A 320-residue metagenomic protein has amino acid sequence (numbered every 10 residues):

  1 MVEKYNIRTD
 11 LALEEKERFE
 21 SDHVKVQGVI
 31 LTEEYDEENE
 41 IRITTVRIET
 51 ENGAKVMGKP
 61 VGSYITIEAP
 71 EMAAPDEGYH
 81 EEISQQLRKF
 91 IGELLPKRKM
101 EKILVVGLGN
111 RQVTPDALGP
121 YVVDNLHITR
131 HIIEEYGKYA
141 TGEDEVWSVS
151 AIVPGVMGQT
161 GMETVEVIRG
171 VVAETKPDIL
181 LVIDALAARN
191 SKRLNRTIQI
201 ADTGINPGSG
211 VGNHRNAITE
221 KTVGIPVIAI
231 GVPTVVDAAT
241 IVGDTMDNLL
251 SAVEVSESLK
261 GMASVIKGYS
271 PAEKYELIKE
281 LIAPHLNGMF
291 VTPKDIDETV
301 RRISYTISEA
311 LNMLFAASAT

Functional and structural regions predicted by a protein language model:
M1-V61: N-terminal amphipathic/basic leader segments beginning at the initiator methionine
E51-L95: An N-terminal, well-structured beta->alpha segment
T66-P70, K102-V113, A151-G155: Short glycine-rich or small-residue beta-strand-to-loop segments that form or flank ligand, phosphate, metal/Fe-S
Y79-A140: N-terminal active-site beta-alpha-beta segment that forms phosphate/nucleotide-binding and substrate-recognition loops
L108-D116, G158, A185-R189: Gly/Ser/Thr-rich loops at beta-strand to alpha-helix junctions that form or flank small-molecule/cofactor-binding
T141-V171: A structural-propensity feature for long, helix-poor, extended segments
I152-V153, V182-T320: A structural signal for small-residue-enriched, beta-sheet-centric alpha/beta enzyme cores and oligomeric scaffold folds
V172, P177-D178: Proline-aspartate-enriched helix->loop->beta-strand connector
